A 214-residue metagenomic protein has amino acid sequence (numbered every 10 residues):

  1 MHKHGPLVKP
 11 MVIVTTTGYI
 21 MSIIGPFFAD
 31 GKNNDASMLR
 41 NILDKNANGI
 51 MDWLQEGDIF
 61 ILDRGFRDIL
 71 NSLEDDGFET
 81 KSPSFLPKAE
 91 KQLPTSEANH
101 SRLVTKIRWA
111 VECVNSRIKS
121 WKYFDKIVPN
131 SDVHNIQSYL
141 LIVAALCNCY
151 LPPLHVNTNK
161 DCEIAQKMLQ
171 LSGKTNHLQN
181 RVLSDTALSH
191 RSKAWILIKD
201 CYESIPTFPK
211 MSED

Functional and structural regions predicted by a protein language model:
M1-D214: Short, well-ordered secondary-structure "scaffold" segments embedded in the functional core of diverse domains
